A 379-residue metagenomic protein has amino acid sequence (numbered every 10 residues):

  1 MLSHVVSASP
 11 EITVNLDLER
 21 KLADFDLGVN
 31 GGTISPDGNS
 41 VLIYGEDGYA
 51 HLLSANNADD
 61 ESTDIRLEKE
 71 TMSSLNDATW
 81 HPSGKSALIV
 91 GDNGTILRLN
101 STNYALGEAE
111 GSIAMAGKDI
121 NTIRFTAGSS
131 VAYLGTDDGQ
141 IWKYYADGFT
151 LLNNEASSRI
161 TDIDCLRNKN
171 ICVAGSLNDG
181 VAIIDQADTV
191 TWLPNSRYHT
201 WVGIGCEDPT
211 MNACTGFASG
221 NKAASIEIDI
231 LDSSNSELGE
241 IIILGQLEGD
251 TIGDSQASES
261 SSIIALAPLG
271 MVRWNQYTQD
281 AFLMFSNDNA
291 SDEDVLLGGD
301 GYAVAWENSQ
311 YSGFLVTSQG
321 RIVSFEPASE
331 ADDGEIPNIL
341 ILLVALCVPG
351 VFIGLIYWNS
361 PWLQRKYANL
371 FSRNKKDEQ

Functional and structural regions predicted by a protein language model:
M1-S3: Bacterial N-terminal signal peptides
V6-Q379: Residue-level hotspots at or immediately adjacent to binding/recognition sites across diverse folds
